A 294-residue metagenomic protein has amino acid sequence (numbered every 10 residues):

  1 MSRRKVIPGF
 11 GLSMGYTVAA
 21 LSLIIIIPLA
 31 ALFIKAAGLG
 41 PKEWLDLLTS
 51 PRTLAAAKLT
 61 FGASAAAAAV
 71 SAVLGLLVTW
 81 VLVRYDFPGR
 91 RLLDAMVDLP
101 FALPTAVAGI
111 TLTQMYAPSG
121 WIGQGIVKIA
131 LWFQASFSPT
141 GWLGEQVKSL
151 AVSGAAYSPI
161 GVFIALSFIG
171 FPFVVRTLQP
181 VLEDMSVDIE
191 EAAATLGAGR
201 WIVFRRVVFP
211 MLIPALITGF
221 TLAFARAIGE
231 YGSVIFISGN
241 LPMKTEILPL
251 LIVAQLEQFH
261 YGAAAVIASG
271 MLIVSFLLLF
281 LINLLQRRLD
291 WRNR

Functional and structural regions predicted by a protein language model:
K5-G40, L47-E183, V207-G232, F236 (+2 more regions): Membrane-water interface segments at the C-terminal ends of transmembrane alpha-helices in multi-pass inner-membrane
I189, L285-R294: Short cytosolic juxtamembrane segments of multi-pass membrane proteins
A193: The alpha-helix within a helix-turn-helix
L196-G197, P210: Glycine/proline-centered hinge or cleavage motifs at structural transition points of membrane proteins
S233-F259, R294: Glycine-rich helix-loop "coupling/hinge" segments at transmembrane-helix boundaries in multipass transporters
